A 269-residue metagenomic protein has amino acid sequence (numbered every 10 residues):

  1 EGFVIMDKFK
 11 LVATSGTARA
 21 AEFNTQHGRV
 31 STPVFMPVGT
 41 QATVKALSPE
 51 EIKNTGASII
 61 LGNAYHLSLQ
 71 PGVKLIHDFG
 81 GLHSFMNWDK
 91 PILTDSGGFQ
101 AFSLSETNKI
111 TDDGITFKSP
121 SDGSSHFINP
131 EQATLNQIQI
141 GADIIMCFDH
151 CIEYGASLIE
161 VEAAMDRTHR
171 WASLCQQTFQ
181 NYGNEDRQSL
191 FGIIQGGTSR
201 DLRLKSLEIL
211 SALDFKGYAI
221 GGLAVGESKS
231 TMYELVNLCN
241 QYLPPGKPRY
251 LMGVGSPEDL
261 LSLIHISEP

Functional and structural regions predicted by a protein language model:
I5-N184: Non-catalytic, usually N-terminal nucleic-acid engagement modules in DNA/RNA processing proteins
G56-A57, G141-A142, L210-Y218, P244-G246 (+1 more regions): Glycine-enriched alpha-helix->loop->beta-strand junction motifs that scaffold or abut catalytic
S68, D149-S157, S199, K216-E227 (+1 more regions): Conserved radical SAM core fold
D78, L207, M232-N237: Charged helix-capping and loop-helix junction motifs
S125, A156-R167, T198-K205, E227-T231 (+1 more regions): Alpha-helix N-cap and loop-to-helix initiation/capping positions
Q139-I140, R167-L190, Q195-V225: Alpha/beta enzyme core
I193-G197, P248-E258: Glycine-rich beta-to-alpha transition loops that act as phosphate-gripper elements at the mouths of alpha/beta enzyme
S262-P269: Residue-level detector of conserved catalytic or cofactor/ligand-binding positions in enzyme active sites
